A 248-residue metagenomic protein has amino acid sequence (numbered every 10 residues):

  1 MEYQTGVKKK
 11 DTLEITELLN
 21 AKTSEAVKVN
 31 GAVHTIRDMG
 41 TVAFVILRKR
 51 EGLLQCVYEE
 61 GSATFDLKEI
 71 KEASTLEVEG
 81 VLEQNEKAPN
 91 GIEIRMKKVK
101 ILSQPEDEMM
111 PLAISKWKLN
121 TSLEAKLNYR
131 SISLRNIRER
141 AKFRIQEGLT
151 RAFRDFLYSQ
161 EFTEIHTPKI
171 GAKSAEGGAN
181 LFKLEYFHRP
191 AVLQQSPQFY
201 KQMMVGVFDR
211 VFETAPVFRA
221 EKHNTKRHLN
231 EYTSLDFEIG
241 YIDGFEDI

Functional and structural regions predicted by a protein language model:
M1-I248: Class II aminoacyl-tRNA synthetase catalytic cores and aaRS-like
